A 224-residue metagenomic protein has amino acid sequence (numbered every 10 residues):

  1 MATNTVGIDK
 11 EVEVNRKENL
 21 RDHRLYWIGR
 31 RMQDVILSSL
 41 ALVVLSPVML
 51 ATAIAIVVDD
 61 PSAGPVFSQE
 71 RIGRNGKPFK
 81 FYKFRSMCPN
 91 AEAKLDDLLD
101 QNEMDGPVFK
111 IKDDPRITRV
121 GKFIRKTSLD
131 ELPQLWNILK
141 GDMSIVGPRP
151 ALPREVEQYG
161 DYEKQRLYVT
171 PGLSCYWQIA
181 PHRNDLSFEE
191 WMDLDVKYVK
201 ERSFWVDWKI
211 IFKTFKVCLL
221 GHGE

Functional and structural regions predicted by a protein language model:
M1-N15, G64, L132-E224: Hydrophobic structural segments characteristic of membrane proteins
A2-D9, V66-P115, S174-D193: Short, glycine-rich, amphipathic interfacial segments at transmembrane boundaries or analogous
K17, R21-A91, K209-E224: A hydrophobic, helix-centered structural microdomain
Y26, R30, I117, K126: Active-site alpha-helix of zinc metalloproteases
I28, S46, K112-P115, D130 (+1 more regions): A generic structural signal for residues located within well-ordered alpha-helices of large catalytic or ligand-binding
I124-Q134: Short acidic-aromatic low-complexity motifs
